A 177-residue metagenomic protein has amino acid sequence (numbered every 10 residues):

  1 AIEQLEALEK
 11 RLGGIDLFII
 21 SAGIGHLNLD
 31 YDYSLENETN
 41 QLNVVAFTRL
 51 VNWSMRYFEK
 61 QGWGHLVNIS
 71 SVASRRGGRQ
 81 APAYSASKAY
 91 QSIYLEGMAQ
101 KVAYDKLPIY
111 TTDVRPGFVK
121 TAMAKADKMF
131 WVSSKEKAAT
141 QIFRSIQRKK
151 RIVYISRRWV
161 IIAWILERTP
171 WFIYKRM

Functional and structural regions predicted by a protein language model:
A1-G13: Conserved amphipathic alpha-helix within the SDR
S21-L27: Conserved NAD(P)H cofactor-binding loop of Rossmann-fold oxidoreductase domains
I24, Y33-R49, Q91: Catalytic Tyr-X3-Lys loop
V51, S87: Active-site helix of classical SDR
S71: Residue(s) in the substrate-gating loop at a strand-loop-helix junction that position the organic substrate next
R76, G97-I109: Active-site-adjacent segment of SDR/Rossmann-fold oxidoreductases
G78-P82, D127: Active-site loop immediately N-terminal to the catalytic Tyr-X3-Lys motif of short-chain dehydrogenase/reductase
D113, K125-W164: C-terminal helical subdomain
